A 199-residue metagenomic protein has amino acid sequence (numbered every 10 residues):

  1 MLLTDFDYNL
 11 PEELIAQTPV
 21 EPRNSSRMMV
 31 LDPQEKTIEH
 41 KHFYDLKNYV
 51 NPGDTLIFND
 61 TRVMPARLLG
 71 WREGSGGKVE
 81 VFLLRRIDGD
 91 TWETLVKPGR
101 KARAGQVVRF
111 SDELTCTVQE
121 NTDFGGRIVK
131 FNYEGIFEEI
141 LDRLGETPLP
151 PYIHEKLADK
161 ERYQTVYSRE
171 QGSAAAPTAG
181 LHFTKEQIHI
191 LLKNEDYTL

Functional and structural regions predicted by a protein language model:
M1-L199: A cross-family signal for N-terminal binding/gating loops and helix N-caps that shape access to the active site
